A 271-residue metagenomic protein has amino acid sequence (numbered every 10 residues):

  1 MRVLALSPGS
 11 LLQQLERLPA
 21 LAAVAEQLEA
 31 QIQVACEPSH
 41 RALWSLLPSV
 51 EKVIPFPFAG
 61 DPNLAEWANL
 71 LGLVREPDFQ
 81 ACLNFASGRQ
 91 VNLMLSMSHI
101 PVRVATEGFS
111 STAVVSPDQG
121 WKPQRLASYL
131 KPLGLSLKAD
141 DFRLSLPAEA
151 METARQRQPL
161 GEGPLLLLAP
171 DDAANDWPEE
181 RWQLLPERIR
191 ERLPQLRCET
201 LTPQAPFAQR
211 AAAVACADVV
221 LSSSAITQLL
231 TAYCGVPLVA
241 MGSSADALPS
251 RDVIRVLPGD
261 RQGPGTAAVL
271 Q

Functional and structural regions predicted by a protein language model:
M1-Q271: Catalytic machinery of carbohydrate-active enzymes, primarily nucleotide-sugar-dependent glycosyltransferases
